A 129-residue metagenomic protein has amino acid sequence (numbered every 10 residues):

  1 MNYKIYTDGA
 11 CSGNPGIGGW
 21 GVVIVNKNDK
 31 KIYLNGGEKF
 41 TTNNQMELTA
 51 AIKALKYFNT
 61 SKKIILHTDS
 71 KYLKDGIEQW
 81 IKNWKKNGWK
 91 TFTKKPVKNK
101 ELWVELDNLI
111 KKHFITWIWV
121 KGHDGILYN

Functional and structural regions predicted by a protein language model:
M1-Q45, T49, K53-K62: RNase H-like nuclease fold core
A10-N14, I52-N129: RNase H catalytic domain
